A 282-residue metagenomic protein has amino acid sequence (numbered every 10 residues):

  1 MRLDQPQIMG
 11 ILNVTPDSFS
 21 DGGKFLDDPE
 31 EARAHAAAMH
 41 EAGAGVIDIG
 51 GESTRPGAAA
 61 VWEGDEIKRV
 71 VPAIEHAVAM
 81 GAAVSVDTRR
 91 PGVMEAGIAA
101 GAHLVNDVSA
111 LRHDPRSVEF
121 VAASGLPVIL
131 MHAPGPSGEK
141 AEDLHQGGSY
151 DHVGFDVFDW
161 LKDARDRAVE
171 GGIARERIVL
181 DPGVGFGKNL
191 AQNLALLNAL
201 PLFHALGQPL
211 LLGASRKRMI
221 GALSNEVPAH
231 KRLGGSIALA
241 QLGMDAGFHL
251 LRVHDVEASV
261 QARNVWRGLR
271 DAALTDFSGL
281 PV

Functional and structural regions predicted by a protein language model:
L3, S20-H35, T54-A83, R89-P91 (+4 more regions): Active-site-adjacent loop and "lid" segments of alpha/beta metabolic enzymes
P16: Catalytic-pocket segment enriched in acidic/His residues
A34-G50, A246-G247: Catalytic domains of carbohydrate-active enzymes, especially glycoside hydrolases
R175-R177: Short acidic capping loops at alpha-helix termini that bridge into adjacent secondary structure
V184: Active-site metal-binding loops of divalent metal-dependent hydrolases
